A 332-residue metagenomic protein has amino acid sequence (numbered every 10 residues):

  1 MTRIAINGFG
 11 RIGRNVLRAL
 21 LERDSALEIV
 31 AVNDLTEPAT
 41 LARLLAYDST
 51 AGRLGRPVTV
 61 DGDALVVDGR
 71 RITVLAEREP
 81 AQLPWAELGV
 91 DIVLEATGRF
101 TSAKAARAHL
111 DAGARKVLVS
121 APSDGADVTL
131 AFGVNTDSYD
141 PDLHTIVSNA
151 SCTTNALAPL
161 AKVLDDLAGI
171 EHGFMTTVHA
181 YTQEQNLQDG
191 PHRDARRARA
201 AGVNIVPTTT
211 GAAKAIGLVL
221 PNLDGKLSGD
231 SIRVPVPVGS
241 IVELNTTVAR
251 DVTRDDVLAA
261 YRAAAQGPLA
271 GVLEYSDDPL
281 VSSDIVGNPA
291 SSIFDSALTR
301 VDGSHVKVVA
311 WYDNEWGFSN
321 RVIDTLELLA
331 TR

Functional and structural regions predicted by a protein language model:
M1-A198, D324-L328: N-terminal Rossmann-like NAD(P) cofactor-binding subdomain of oxidoreductases, focused on the glycine-rich
N7, R11, N15, A39 (+11 more regions): Conserved active-site and cofactor/substrate-binding residues in soluble primary-metabolism enzymes
L21-S25, K162-I170, A180-Q183, T210 (+5 more regions): Generic secondary-structure signature for well-ordered alpha-helical cores
L35-E37, P80, S123-D124, S151-T153 (+6 more regions): Glycine-rich beta-alpha junction loops
Y139-P141, R197, V234-S240, R300-G303: Short, flexible turn/loop "capping" segments at secondary-structure junctions
L143-H144, A200-G202, G239-E243, H305-K307: Short, solvent-exposed beta-strand edge segments and adjacent coil->beta transition regions
D166, I170-P237: Acidic, glycine-rich segments within the central catalytic cores of soluble metabolic enzymes that bind/position
G229, I241, N245-R332: C-terminal active-site/capping subdomain that shapes the small-molecule cofactor and substrate pocket of enzyme
